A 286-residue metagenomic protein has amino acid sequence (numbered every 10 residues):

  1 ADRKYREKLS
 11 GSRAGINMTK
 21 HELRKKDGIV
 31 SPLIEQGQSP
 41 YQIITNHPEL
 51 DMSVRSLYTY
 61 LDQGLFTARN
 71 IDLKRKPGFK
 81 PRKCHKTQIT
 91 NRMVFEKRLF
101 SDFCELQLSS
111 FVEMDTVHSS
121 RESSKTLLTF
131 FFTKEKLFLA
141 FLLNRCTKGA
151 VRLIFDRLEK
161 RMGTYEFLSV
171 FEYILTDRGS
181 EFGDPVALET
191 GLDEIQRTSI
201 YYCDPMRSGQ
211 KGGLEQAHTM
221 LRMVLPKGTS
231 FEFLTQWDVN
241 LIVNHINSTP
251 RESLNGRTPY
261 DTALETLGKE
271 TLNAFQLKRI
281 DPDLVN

Functional and structural regions predicted by a protein language model:
A1-Q216, M220-S230, L234-T235, L241-N244 (+4 more regions): Secondary-structure boundary/capping micro-motif
